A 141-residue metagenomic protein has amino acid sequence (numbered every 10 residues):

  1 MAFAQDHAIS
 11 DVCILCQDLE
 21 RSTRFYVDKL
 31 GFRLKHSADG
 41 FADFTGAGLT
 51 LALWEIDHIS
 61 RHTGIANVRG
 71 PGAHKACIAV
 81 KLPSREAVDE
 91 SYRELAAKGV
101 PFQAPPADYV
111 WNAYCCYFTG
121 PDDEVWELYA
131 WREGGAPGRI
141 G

Functional and structural regions predicted by a protein language model:
M1-S10, R33-S84, D89-T119, W131-G141: Vicinal oxygen chelate
C13: Polyanion-binding surface elements
R21-S22, A87: Short phosphate-engaging motifs
S22-V27, L95, D123: Conserved active-site tyrosine of GNAT-family acetyltransferases
K29-G31: Short glycine-rich hinge loops at helix-strand junctions in the catalytic core of two-component histidine kinases
V125-L128: Short glycine-/small-residue motifs
